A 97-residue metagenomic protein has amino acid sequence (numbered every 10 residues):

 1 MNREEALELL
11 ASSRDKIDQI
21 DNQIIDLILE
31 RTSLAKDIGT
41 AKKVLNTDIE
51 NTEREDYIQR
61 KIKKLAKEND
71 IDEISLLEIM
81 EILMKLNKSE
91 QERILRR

Functional and structural regions predicted by a protein language model:
M1-R97: Domain-level signature for soluble enzymes in the chorismate/prephenate branch of the shikimate pathway
